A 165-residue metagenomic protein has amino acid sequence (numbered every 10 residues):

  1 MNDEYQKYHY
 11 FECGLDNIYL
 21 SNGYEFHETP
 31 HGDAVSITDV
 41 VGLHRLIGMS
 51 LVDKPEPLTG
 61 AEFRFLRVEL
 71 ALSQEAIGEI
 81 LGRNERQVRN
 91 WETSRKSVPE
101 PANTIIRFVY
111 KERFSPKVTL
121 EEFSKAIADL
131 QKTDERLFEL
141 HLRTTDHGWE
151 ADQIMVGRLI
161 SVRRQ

Functional and structural regions predicted by a protein language model:
M1-E56, S115-H141, T145-L159, Q165: N-terminal flexible/basic segments that precede or flank functional cores
P57, R67-E69: Short amphipathic helical patch at the helix-1/turn junction of helix-turn-helix
A61-E62, I105: Pre-recognition alpha-helix immediately N-terminal to the DNA-recognition helix within helix-turn-helix or winged-helix
F63, S73-Q74, E85: Helix-turn-helix DNA-binding elements, focusing on the entry/boundary residues of the two helices that contact DNA
L66, A76-E79: Short alpha-helical "recognition helix" segments of helix-turn-helix
L81-V98: Recognition helix of helix-turn-helix/homeodomain-like DNA-binding domains that insert into the DNA major groove
R95-R107: Short, basic-rich loop-to-helix N-cap that marks the start of a DNA-contacting helix
Y110-R113: Extended hydrophobic/aromatic segments used for targeting, binding, or gating
